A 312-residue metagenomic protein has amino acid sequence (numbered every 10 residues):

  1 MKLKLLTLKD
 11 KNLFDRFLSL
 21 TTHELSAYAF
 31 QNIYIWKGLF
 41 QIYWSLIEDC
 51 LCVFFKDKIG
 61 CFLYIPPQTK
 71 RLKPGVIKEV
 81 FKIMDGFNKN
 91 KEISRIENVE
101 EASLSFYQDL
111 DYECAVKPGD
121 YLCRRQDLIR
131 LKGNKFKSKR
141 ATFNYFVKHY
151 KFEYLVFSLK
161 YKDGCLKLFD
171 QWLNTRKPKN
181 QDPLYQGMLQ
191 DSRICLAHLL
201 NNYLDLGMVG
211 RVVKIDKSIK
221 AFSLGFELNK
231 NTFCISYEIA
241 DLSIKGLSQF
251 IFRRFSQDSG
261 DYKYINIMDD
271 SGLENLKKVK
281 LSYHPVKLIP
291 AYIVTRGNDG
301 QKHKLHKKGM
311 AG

Functional and structural regions predicted by a protein language model:
M1-V53, G300, L305-K307, G312: Non-cleavable N-terminal signal-anchor transmembrane helices
A27-V99, K214-L242: Conserved donor-binding loop and adjoining core beta-sheet/short helix segment in diverse acyl/aminoacyl transferases
K91-Q108, P118: Short, glycine/charge-rich beta-strand/loop segments that flank catalytic centers and engage negatively charged groups
S103-A115, A141, G272-L288: Conserved active-site alpha-helix within GNAT-family acetyltransferase domains
D109-L184: Acyltransferase donor/substrate-recognition loop-hinge adjacent to the catalytic core
C123-L128, K137, G297-G312: C-terminal "cap" of GNAT-fold acetyltransferases
K160-S218: Short, conserved active-site entrance elements at the starts or edges of catalytic domains
G207-N298: Aromatic (often tryptophan-rich) hydrophobic motifs at membrane interfaces
